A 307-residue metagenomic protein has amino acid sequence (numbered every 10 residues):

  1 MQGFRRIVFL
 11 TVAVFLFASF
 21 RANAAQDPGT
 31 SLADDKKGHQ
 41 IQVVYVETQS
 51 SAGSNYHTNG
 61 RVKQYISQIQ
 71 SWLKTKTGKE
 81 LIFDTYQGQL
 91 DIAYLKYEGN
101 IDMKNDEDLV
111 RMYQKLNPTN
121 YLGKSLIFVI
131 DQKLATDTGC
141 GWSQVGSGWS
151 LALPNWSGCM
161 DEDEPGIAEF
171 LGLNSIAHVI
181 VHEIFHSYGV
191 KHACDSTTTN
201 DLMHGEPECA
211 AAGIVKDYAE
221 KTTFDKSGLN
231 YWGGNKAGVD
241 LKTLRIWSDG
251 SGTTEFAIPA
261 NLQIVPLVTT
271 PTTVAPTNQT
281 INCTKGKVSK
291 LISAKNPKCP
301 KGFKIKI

Functional and structural regions predicted by a protein language model:
M1-F9: Bacterial N-terminal signal peptides that target proteins for export
L10-S19: Bacterial N-terminal signal peptides
F20-A24: Sec/Tat signal peptide C-region and signal peptidase I cleavage site
A25-S125, V129-T138, D163-A168, S175-I176 (+4 more regions): Propeptide-to-catalytic entry region of secreted or membrane-anchored zinc metalloproteases
D137-L173: Active-site scaffold of zinc-dependent metalloenzymes
G172-Y188: Short alpha-helix carrying the canonical HExxH Zn2+-binding catalytic motif
I184-T198: Catalytic Zn2+-binding segment of zinc metalloproteases
V268-V274: Extracellular mucin-like PTS domains
